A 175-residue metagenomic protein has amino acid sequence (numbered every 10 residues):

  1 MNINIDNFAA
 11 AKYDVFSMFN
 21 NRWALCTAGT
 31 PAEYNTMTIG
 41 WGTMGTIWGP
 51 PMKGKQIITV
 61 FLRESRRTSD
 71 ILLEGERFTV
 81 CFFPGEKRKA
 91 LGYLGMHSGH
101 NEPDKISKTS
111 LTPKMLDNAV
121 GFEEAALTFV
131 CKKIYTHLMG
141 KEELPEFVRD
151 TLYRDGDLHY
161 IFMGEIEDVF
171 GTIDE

Functional and structural regions predicted by a protein language model:
M1-E175: Active-site-proximal mixed secondary-structure blocks
